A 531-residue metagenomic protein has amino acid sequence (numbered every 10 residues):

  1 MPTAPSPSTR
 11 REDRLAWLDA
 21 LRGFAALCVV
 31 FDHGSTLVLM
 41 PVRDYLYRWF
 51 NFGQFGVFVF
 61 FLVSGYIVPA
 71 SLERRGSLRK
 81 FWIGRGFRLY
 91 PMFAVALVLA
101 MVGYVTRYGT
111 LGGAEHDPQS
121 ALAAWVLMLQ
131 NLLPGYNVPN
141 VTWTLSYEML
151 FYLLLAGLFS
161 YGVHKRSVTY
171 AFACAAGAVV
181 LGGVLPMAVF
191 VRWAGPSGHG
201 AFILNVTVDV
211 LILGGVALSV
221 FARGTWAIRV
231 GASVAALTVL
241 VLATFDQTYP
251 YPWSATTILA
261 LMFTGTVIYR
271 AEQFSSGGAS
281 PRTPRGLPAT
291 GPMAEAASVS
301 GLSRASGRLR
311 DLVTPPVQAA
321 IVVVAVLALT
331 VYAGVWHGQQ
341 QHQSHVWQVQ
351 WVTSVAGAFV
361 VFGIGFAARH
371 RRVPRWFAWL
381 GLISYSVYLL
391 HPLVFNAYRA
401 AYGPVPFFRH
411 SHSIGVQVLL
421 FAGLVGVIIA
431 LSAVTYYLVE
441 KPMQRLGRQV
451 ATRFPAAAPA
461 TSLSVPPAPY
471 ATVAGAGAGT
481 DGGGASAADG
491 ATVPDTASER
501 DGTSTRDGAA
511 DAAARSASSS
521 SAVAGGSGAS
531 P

Functional and structural regions predicted by a protein language model:
D13-L72, Y90-F93, L97, Q130 (+5 more regions): Functionally critical transmembrane alpha-helices in membrane proteins and complexes, commonly lining
L15-A16, Y45-V57, G135-Y147, M187-I212 (+4 more regions): Interfacial loop-to-helix transition and helix-capping segments at the boundaries of transmembrane helices
Q54, P252-Q273, T314-K441: Alpha-helical transmembrane segments of multi-pass integral membrane proteins
Q54-F58, S71-G109, H116-P118, A124 (+8 more regions): Transmembrane alpha-helical segments and their boundary/interface "anchor" motifs in multi-pass integral membrane
P69-R75, V105, G157-R166, G215-T225 (+3 more regions): Structural signal for the C-terminal ends of transmembrane alpha-helices and the immediately following loop
F93-M149, L153, R166, A173-N205 (+1 more regions): Membrane-interface helix-loop-helix regions
M149-A194, I212-S233, Q273-T314: Solvent-exposed interhelical
P442-V473: Membrane-proximal cytoplasmic C-terminal regulatory module of class A 7TM GPCRs
